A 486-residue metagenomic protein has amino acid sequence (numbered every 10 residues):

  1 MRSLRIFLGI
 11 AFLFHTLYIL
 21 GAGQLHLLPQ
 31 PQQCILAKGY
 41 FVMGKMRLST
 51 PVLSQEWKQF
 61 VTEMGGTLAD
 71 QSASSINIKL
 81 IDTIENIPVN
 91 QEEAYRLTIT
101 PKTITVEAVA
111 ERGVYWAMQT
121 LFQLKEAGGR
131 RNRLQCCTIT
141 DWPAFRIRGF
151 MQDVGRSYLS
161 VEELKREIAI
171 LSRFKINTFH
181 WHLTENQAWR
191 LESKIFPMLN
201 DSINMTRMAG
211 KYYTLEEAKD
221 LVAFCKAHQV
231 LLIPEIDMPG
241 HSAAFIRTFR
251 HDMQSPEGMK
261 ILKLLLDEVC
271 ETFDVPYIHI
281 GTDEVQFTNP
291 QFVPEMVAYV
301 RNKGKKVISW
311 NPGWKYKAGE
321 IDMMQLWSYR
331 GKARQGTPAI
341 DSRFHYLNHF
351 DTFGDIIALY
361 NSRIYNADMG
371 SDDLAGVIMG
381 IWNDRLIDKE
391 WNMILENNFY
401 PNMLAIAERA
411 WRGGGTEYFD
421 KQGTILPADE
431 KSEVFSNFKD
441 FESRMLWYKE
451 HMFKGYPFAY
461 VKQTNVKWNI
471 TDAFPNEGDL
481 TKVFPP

Functional and structural regions predicted by a protein language model:
M1-L8: Bacterial N-terminal signal peptides that target proteins for export
H15, L20-P143, C270, V307-W314 (+4 more regions): Acidic, contiguous N-terminal accessory segments
N90-M259, K263-Y277, E295, Y299 (+1 more regions): Feature activates predominantly on carbohydrate-active enzymes
R148-Q152, F179-W181, L232-I236, I278-I280 (+4 more regions): Hydrophobic faces of well-ordered beta-strands that scaffold small-molecule active sites in alpha/beta enzyme cores
G155, T184-A188, D237-H241, D283-V285 (+4 more regions): Active-site beta-loop-alpha junctions enriched in small/polar residues
F245-M323, W327-R334: Active-site neighborhood of glycoside hydrolase catalytic domains
S328-G478: Flexible, acidic glycine-rich loops studded with aromatic residues
T481-P486: Aromatic, loop-rich ligand-recognition surfaces of beta-strand-rich domains
